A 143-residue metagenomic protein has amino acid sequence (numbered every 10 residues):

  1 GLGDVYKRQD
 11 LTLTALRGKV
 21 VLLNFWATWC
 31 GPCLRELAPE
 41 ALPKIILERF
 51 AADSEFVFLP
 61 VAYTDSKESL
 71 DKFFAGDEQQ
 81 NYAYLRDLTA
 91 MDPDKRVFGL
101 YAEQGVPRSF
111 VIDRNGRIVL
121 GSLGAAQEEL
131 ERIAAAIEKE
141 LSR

Functional and structural regions predicted by a protein language model:
G1-Y6: Short, small-residue-biased leader/transition segments that mark boundaries at the very start of proteins
K7-R8, N115: Residue-level recognition of short loop/turn positions
L13, A41-L47, P60, K67-F74 (+2 more regions): Extracytoplasmic/secreted envelope proteins and their assembly/folding machinery, especially bacterial periplasmic
L16-K19, E103: Active-site acidic short loop of glycosyltransferases
R17, F25-L42: Conserved redox-active cysteine motifs that mediate thiol-disulfide chemistry, especially di-cysteine Cys-X(1-2)-Cys
K19-V20, L37-V61: Conserved helix-turn-beta segment immediately C-terminal to the redox Cys motif in thioredoxin-like folds
L59, D71-R114: Short, internal strand/loop/helix patches that form the active-site neighborhood or redox-interaction surface
V106-R143: Thiol-/selenol-based redox modules, centered on thioredoxin-like and closely related oxidoreductase domains
